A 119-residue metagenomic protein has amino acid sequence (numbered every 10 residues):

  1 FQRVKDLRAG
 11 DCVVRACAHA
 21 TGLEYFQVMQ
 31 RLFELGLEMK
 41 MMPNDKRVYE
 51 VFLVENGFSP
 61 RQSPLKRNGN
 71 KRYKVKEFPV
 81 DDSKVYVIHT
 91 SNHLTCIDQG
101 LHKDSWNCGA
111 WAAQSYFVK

Functional and structural regions predicted by a protein language model:
F1-P60: Active-site nucleophile-adjacent alpha helix/oxyanion-hole segment immediately C-terminal to the catalytic cysteine
D6, D11-A16, N92-L94, K103-G109: Residue-level signal for functionally critical sites in structured catalytic/ligand-binding pockets
G36-N92, D98-N107, S115: Conserved active-site-adjacent core of cysteine acyl-enzyme catalytic domains
A113-K119: Charged phosphate-binding loop/patch that engages nucleotide di/tri-phosphates or the phosphate backbone of nucleic
